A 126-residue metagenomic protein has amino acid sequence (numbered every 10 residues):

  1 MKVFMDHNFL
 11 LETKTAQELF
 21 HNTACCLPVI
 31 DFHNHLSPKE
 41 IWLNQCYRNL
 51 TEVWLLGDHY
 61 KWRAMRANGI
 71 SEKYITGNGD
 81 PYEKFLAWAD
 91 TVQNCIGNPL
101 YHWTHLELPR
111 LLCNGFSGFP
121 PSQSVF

Functional and structural regions predicted by a protein language model:
M1-F126: Metal-cofactor-binding active-site regions of metalloenzymes
